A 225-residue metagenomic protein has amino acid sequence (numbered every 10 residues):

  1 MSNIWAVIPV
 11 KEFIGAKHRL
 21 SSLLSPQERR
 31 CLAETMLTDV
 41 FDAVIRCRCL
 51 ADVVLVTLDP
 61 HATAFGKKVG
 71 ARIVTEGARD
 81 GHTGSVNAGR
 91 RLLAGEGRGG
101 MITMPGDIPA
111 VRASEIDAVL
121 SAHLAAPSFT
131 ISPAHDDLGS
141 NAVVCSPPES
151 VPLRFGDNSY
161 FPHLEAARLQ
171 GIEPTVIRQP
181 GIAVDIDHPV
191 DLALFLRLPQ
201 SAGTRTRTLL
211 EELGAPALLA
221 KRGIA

Functional and structural regions predicted by a protein language model:
M1-L20: N-terminal nucleotide-binding beta1-loop-alpha1 segment
A33-C49: A short, N-terminal amphipathic alpha-helix
L50-R72: Acidic donor-binding segment of Leloir-type glycosyltransferases
F65-G100, S159: Short phosphate-binding loop-to-helix
P105-P109: The conserved acidic donor/metal-binding loop of glycosyltransferases
V111-D137: Conserved donor-nucleotide/metal-binding helix-loop-beta segment in metal-dependent transferases, i.e., the alpha-helix
C145-A167: Short, glycine-/small-residue-rich phosphate/pyrophosphate-handling segment
N158, E165-A225: Conserved alpha/beta core of the MobA/IspD/sugar-nucleotide pyrophosphorylase nucleotidyltransferase superfamily
